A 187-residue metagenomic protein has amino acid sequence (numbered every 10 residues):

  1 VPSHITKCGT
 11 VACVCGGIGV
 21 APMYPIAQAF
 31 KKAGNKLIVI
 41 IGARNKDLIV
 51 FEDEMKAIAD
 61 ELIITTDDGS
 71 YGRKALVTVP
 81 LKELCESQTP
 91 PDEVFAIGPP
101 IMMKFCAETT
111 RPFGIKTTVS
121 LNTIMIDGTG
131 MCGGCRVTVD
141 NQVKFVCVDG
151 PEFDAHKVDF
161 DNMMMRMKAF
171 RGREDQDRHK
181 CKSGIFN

Functional and structural regions predicted by a protein language model:
V1-I126: FNR/FR-type flavoprotein reductase catalytic core
S3, G9, S70-R73, D140 (+4 more regions): Residues in flexible loops and secondary-structure boundaries
V20-P22, P100-I101, N122-E152, K180-F186: Local cysteine-cluster metal-coordination motifs and their immediate loop/turn environment, predominantly Fe-S cluster
P25, P91-V94, F113-S120, V139-D149 (+1 more regions): Short, Lys/Arg-enriched charge-dense amphipathic segments
K36, R44, R73, R111 (+4 more regions): Arginine residue identity/basic-tract feature
E83, V137-T138, F160, D175: Short alpha-helix boundary/capping motifs
A107, G130, V158-D159: Short acidic, glycine/serine/threonine-rich loops at helix termini
F145-D149, F153-N187: Short Fe-S-cluster ligation motifs
